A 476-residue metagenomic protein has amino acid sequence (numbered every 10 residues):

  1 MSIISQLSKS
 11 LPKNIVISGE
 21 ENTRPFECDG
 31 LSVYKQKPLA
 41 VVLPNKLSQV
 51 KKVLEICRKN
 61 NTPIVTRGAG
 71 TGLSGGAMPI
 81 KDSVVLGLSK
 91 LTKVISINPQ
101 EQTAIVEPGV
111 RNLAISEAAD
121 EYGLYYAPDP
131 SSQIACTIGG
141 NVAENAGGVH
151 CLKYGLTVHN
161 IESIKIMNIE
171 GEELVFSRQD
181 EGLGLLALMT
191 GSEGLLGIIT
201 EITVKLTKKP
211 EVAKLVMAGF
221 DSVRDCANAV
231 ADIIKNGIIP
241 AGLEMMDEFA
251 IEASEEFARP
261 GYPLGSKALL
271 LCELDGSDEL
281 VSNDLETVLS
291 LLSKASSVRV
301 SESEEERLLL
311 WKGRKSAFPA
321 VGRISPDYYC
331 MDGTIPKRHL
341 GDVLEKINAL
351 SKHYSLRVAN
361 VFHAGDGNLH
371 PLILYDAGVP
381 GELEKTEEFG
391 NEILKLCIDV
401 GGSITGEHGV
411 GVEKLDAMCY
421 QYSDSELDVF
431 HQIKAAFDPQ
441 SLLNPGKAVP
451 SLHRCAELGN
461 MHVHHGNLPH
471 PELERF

Functional and structural regions predicted by a protein language model:
M1-E55, G72-Q102, S131, L206 (+5 more regions): N-terminal flexible segment immediately upstream of the FAD-binding catalytic core in FAD-dependent oxidoreductases
P12-K13, I398-V410, A435, P439-G446: Alpha-helix capping/hinge segments and adjacent helical runs
I17-E27, V204, K208, K214-S222 (+5 more regions): C-terminal substrate-recognition/cap domain of FAD-linked oxidoreductases
K93-M246, L443, N460-F476: FAD-binding subdomain of flavoenzyme oxidoreductases
S423-F476: Intrinsic disorder at enzyme termini
